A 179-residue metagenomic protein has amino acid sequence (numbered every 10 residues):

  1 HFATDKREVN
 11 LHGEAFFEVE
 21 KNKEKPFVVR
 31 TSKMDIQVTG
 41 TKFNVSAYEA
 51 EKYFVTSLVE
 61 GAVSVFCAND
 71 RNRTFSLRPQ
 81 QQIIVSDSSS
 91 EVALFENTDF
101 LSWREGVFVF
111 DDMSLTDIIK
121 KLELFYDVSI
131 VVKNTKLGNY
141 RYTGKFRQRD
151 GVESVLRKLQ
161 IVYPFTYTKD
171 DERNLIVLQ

Functional and structural regions predicted by a protein language model:
H1-Q179: A residue-level detector for the "anchor" residue at the start of short, highly conserved motifs
